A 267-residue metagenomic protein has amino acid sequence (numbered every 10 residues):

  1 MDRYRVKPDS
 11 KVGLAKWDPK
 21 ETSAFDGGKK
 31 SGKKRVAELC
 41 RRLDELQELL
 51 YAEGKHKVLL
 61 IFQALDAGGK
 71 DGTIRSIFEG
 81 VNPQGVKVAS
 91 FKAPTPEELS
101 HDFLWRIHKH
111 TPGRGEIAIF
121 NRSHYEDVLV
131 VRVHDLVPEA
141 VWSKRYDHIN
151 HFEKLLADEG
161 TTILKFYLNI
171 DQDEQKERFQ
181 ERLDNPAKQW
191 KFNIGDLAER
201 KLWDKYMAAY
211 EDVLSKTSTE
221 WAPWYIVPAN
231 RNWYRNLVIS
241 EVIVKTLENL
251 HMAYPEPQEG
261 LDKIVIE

Functional and structural regions predicted by a protein language model:
M1-C40: Charged, amphipathic alpha-helical linker segments immediately N-terminal to NTP-binding catalytic cores
A24-R35, Q84-Y146: Conserved nucleotide-sensing/catalytic segment adjacent to the nucleotide-binding pocket in NTP-handling enzymes
R42-Y51: Pre-Walker A adenine-sensing motif
H56-K57, R114-I117, G160-L164: Loop/turn-to-beta-strand initiation segments
I61-F78: Glycine-rich phosphate-binding P-loop
K70, E97-S100, E126-R132, Q172-F179 (+2 more regions): Switch/connector loops and helix/strand junctions flanking conserved nucleotide-binding motifs in nucleotide-processing
V130-H148, L156-A208, P257-D262: A glycine- and Lys/Arg-enriched "phosphate-lid" helix/loop adjacent to the NTP-binding pocket of small-molecule kinases
Y206-E211, S215-E267: NTP-dependent small-molecule kinase module
